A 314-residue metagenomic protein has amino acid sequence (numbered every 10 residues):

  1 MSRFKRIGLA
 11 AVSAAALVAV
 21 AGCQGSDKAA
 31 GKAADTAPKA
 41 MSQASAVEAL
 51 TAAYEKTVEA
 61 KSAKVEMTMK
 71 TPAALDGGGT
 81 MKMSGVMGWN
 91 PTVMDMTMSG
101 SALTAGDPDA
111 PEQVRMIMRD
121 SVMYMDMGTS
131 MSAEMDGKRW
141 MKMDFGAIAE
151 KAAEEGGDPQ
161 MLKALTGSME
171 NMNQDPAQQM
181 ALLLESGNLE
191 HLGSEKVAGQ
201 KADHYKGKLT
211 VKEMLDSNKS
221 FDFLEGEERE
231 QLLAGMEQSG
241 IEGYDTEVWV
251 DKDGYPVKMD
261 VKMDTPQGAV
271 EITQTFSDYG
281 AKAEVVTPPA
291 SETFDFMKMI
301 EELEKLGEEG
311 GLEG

Functional and structural regions predicted by a protein language model:
S2-G8, Q24-G314: Subset-of-secretome marker
V12-L17: Hydrophobic helical h-region of N-terminal Sec-dependent signal peptides in bacterial secretory/periplasmic proteins
V18-G22: C-terminal motif of bacterial Sec signal peptides marking the signal peptidase cleavage site
